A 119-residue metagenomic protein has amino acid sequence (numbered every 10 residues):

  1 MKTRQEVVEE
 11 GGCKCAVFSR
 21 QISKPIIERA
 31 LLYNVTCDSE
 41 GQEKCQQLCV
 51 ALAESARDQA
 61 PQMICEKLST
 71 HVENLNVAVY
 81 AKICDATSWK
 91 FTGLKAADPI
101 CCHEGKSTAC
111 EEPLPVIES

Functional and structural regions predicted by a protein language model:
M1-L48: Secreted, propeptide-processed cysteine-rich mini-domains
Q21, S55, S107-T108: Short loop/turn segments at secondary-structure transitions that flank enzyme active sites
L31-Q62, I83, K90, D98-H103: Secreted, short cysteine-rich peptides and small extracellular cysteine-rich domains stabilized by multiple disulfide
A60-E118: Polybasic, proline/glycine-rich intrinsically disordered low-complexity segments
